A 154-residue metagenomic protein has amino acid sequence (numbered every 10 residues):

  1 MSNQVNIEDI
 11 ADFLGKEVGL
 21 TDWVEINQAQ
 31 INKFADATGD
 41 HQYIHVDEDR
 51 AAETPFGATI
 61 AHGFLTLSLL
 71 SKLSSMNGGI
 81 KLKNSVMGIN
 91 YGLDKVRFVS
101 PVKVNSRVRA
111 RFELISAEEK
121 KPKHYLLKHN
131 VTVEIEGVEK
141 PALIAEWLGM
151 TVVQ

Functional and structural regions predicted by a protein language model:
M1-F13, P101-Q154: HotDog/MaoC-like acyl-thioester-processing domains
S2-Y91: Hot-dog-fold acyl-thioester-processing enzymes
G19, W23-E25, R97, L148-M150: Generic structural detector for well-ordered beta-strands
G57, V99-S100: Short, surface-exposed secondary-structure edge patches
K72, V96, E113-I115: Beta-hairpin (beta-strand-turn-beta-strand) motif
L93-V99: Short structured motifs
